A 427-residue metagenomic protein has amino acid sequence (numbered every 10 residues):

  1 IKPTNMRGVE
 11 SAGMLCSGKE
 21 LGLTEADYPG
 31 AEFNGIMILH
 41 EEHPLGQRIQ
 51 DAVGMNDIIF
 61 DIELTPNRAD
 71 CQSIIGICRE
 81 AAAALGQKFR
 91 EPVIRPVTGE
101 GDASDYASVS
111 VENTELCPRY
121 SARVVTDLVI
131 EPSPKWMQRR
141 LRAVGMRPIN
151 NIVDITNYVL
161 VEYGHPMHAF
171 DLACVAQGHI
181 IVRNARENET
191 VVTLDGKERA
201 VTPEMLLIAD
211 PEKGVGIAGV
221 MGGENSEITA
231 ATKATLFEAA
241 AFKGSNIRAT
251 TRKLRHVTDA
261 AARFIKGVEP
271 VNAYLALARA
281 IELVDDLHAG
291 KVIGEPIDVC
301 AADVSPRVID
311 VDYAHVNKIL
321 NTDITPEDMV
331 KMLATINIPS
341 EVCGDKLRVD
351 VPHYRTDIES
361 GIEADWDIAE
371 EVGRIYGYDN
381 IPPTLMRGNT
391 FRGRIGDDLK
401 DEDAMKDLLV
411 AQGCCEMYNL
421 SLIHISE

Functional and structural regions predicted by a protein language model:
I1-L399, D403-V410: RNA/tRNA-interacting regions in translation and RNA-turnover enzymes
P148, E416-S421: Structured aminoacyl-transfer and RNA-binding surfaces used for tRNA recognition/handling in the translation apparatus
E187, C415-E416: Glycine-rich anion/phosphate-binding loop at the beta-strand->alpha-helix junction
S421-E427: Residue-level detector of conserved catalytic or cofactor/ligand-binding positions in enzyme active sites
